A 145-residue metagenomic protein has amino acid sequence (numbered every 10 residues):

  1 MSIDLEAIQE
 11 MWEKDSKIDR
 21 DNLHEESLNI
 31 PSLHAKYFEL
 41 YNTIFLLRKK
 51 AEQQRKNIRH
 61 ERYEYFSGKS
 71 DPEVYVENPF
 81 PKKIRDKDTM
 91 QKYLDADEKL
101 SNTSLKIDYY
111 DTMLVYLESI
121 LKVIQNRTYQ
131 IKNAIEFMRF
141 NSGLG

Functional and structural regions predicted by a protein language model:
M1-G145: Charge-rich amphipathic alpha-helical interaction elements
